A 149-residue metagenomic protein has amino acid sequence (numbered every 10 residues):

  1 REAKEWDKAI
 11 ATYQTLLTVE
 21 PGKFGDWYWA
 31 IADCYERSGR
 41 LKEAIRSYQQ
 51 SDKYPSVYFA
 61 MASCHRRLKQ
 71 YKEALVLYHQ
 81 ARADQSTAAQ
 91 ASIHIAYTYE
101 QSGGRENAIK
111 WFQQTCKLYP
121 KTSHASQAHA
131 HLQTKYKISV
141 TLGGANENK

Functional and structural regions predicted by a protein language model:
E2, R37, R67, Q101 (+2 more regions): Register position in tetratricopeptide repeats
G25-D26, S56, Q90, H124-Q127: Start-of-helix register in tetratricopeptide repeats
A30, A60, H94, A128-H131: Canonical tetratricopeptide repeat
D33, S63-R66, Y97: Residue-level recognition of tetratricopeptide repeat
I109-K149: Terminal, low-structured helical/coil segments at or just beyond the last alpha-helical repeat
